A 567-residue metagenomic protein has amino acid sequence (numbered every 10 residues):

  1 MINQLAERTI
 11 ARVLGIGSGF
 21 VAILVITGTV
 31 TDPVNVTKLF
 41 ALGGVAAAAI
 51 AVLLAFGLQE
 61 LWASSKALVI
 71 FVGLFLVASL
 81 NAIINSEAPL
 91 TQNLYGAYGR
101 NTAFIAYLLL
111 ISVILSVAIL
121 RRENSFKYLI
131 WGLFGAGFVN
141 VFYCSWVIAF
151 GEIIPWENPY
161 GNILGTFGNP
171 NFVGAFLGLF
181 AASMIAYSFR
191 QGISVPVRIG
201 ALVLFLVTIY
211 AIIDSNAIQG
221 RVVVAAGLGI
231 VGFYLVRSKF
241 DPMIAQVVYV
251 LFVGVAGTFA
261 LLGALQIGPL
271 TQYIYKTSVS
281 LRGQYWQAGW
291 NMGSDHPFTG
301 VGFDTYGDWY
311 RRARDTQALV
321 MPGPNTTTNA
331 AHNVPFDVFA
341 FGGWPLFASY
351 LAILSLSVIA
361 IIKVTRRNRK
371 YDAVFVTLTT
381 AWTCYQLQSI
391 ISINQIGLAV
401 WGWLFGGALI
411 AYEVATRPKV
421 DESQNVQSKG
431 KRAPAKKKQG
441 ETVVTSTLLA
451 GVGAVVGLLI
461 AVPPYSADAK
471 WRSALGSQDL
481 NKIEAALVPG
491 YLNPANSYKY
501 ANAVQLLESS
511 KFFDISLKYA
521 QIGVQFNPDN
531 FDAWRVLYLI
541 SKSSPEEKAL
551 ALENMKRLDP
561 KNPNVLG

Functional and structural regions predicted by a protein language model:
M1-T102, L110-V113, A118-G135, Y187-L202 (+9 more regions): Transmembrane signal-anchor hairpin modules in multi-pass inner-membrane enzymes, especially those that act on
I2-G28, A41-L54, V72-I83, A103-I119 (+8 more regions): Alpha-helical transmembrane segments of multi-pass inner-membrane proteins
L90-A97, S238-M243, Q317-N325, R367-A373: Short helix-coil transition/hinge motifs at the ends and kinks of transmembrane helices, capturing the brief
Q92, E152-L164, K276-V279, N291-M292 (+1 more regions): Interfacial juxtamembrane loops and adjacent helix segments that form the catalytic/substrate-binding surfaces
N162-I163, V224-L228, A256-P297, R311 (+2 more regions): Flexible juxtamembrane loops connecting transmembrane helices in multi-pass membrane enzymes that build or modify
Q284-Q287, N291, D308, D337 (+4 more regions): Solvent-exposed, polar/charged alpha-helical surfaces in well-ordered, non-transmembrane soluble domains, broadly
Q317, S544-E547, N562: Alpha-solenoid repeat scaffolds
S392-V420: Intrinsically disordered, low-complexity glycine/proline-rich and charged
